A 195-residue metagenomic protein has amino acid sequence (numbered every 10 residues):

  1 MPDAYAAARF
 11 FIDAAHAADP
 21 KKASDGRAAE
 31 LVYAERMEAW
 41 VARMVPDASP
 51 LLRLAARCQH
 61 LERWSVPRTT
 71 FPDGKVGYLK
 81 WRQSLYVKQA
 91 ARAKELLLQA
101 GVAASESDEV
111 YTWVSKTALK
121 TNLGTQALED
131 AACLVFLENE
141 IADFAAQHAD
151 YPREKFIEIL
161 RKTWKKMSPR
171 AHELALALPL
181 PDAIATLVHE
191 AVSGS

Functional and structural regions predicted by a protein language model:
P2-Y5, A17, K21-A28, E35 (+5 more regions): Divalent metal-dependent phosphate-bond-processing catalytic cores, especially two-metal-ion Mg2+/Mn2+ enzymes that act
A8, L52, R82-Y86, A127-D130: Amphipathic alpha-helix face/heptad-repeat signature
R9, E38, V87-K94, I157: An amphipathic alpha-helix signature
K22-A34, G77-K88: Active-site metal-coordination segments of metallo-dependent hydrolases
P50-R68, D73, A93, T112-A118 (+1 more regions): His-Asp-centered metal-binding catalytic motifs of divalent-metal-dependent phosphohydrolases/nucleases
T69-T112: Helix-adjacent hinge/juxtasegments
